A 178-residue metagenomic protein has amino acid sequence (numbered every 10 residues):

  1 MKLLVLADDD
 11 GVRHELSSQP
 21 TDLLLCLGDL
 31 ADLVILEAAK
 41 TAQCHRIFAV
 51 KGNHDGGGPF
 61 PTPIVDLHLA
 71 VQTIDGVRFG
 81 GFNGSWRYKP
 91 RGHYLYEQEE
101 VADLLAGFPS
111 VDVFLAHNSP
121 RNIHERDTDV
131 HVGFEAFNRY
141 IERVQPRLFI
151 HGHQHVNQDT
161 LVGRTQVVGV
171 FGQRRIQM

Functional and structural regions predicted by a protein language model:
M1-A42, A106-S110: N-terminal active-site segment of His-dependent metallophosphoesterases
L6-H14, S18, F48-V132, G172: Conserved catalytic scaffold of divalent metal-dependent phosphoesterases
D8, D29, G52, G152-H153: Active-site glycine-centered loops adjacent to acidic/histidine catalytic or metal-binding residues that shape
L30, P120, H155: Flexible, active-site-proximal loop/turn residues at the rims of small-molecule/cofactor binding pockets and catalytic
L33, N122-I123, Q158: Short glycine-rich, flexible loops that bind phosphorylated cofactors or substrates
A39-K40, R46-V50, F60-P63, R126-M178: Conserved beta-sheet core of the metallophosphoesterase superfamily
